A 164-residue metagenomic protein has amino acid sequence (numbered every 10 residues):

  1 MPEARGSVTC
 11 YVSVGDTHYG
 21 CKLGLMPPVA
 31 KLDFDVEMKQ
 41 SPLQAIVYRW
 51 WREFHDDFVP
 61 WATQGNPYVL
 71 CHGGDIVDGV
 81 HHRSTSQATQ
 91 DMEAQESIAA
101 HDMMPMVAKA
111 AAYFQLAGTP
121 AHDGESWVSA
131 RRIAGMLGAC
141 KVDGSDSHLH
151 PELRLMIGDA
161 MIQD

Functional and structural regions predicted by a protein language model:
M1-A94: N-terminal active-site segment of His-dependent metallophosphoesterases
Y19, H72, H81-R83, E93-D164: Conserved catalytic scaffold of divalent metal-dependent phosphoesterases
